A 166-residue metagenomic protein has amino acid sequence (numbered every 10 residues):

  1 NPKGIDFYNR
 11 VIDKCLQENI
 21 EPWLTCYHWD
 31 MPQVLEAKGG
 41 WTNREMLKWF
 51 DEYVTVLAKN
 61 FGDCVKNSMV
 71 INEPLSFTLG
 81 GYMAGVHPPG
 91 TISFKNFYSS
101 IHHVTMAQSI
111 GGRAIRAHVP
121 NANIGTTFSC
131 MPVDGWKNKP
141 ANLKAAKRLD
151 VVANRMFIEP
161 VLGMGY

Functional and structural regions predicted by a protein language model:
N1-Y166: Non-catalytic scaffold segments within catalytic domains of secreted glycoside hydrolases
